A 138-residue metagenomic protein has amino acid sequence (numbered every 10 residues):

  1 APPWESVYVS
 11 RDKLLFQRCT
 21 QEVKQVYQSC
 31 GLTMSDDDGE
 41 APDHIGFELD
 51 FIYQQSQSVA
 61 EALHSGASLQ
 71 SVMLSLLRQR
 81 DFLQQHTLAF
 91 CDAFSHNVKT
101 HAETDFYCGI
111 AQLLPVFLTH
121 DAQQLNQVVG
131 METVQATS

Functional and structural regions predicted by a protein language model:
A1-S138: Surface/interface-facing alpha-helical segments and adjacent flexible terminal/loop regions used for partner/assembly
